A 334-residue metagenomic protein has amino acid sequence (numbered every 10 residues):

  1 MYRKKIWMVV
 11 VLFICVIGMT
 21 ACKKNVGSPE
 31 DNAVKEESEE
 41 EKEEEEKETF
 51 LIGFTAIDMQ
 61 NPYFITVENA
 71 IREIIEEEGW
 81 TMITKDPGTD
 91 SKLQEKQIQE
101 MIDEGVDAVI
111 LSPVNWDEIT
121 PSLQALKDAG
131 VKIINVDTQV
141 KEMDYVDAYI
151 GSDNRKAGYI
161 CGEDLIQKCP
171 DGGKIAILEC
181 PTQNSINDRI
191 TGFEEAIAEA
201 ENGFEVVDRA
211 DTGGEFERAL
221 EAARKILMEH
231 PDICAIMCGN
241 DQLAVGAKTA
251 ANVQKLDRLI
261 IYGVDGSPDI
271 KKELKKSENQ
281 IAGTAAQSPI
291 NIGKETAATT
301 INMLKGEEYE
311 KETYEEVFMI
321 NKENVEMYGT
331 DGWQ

Functional and structural regions predicted by a protein language model:
M19-E39: Bacterial lipoprotein signal-peptidase II cleavage site
A33-E40, E48-F50, S185, A196-I197 (+2 more regions): Hinge/cleft segment of the Venus flytrap/periplasmic-binding protein
F50-I74, E78, I83-E95, E100 (+5 more regions): Extracytoplasmic "Venus flytrap"
I52, Q94, I150-I175, N187-D188 (+3 more regions): Hydrophobic alpha-helical segments within soluble ligand-binding/sensing domains
G53-F54, V106-P113, K132-V136, A176-I177 (+4 more regions): Periplasmic-binding protein-like
T84-D86, K141-D164, I177-E179, K276-I290: Short beta-strand elements at the ligand-binding edges of bilobed clamshell
A108-K127, F193, T212-K272: Hydrophobic alpha-helical
W116-K156, K174, S267-N279, G329: Flexible loop/hinge segments that line or gate small-molecule binding clefts
